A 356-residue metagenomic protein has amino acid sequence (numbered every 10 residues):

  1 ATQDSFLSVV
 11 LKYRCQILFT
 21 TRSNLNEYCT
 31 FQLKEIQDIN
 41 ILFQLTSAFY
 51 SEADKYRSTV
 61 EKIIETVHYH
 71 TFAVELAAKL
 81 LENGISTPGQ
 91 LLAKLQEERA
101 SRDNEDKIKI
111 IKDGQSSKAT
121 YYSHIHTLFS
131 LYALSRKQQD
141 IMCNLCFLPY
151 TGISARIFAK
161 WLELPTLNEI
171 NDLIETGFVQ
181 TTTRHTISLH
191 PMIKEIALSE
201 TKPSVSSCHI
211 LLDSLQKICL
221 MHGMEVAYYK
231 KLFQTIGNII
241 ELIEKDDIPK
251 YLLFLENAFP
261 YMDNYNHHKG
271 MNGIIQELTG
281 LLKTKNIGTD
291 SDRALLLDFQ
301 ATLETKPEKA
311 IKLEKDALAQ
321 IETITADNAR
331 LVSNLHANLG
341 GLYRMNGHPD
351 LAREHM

Functional and structural regions predicted by a protein language model:
A1-Y50: A conserved switch/coupling segment of P-loop NTPase cores
L33-L76, Q90, N168: Amphipathic alpha-helical segments of the small helical/lid subdomains adjacent to P-loop NTPase cores
L42, L80-Q138: Loop-to-helix "switch" segment enriched in basic and acidic residues adjacent to catalytic/ligand pockets
E75-E82, I125-T201, C208-H209: C-terminal boundary/linker of central alpha/beta nucleotide-binding cores
S207-L295, K309: Extended alpha-helical scaffolding segments used for macromolecular assembly and cargo binding
E256, P260-D263, D292-T305, R330-M345: Conserved alpha-helical positions within TPR/SEL1-like repeat arrays
T279-T284, D316-T323: Amphipathic alpha-helical segments of tetratricopeptide repeats
